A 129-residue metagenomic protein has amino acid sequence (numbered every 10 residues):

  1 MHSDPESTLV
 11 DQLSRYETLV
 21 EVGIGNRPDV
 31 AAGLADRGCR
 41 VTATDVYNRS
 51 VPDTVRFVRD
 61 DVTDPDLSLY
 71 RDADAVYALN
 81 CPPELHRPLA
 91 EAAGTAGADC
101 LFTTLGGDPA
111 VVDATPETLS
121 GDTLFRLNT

Functional and structural regions predicted by a protein language model:
M1-E17: S-adenosyl-L-methionine
R15, R71-A73: Alpha-helix C-terminal capping/helix-to-coil transition sites in glycosyltransferase folds
R15-R27: Conserved class I S-adenosyl-L-methionine
N26-C39: Conserved SAM-binding loop of SAM-dependent methyltransferases across substrates and taxa, primarily the Class I
R40-V46: Conserved SAM-binding motif I beta-strand of class I
D53-L67: Conserved SAM-binding strand-loop segment of SAM-dependent methyltransferases
A73-P88: A short SAM/SAH-binding and catalytic strip from SAM-dependent methyltransferases
L85-T129: C-terminal substrate-binding/active-site "lid" region of AdoMet-derived donor-dependent transferases
